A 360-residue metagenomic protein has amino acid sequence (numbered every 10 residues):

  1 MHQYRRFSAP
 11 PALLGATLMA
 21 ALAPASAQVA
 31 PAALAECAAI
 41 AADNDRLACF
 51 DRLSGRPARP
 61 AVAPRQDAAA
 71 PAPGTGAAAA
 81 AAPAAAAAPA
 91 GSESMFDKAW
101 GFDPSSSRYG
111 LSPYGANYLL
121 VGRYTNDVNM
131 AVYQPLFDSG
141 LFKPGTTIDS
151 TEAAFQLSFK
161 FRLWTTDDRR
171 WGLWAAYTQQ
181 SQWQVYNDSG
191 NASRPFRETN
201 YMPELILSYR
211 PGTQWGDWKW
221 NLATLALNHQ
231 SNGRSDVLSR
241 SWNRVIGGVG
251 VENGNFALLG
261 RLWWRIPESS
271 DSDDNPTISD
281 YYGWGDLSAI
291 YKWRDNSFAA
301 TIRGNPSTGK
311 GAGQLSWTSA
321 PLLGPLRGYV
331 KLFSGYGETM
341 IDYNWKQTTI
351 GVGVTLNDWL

Functional and structural regions predicted by a protein language model:
M1-F7: N-terminal secretory signal peptides that target proteins for export/translocation
P10-A21: Bacterial N-terminal signal peptides
L22-S26: N-terminal signal peptide c-region/cleavage motif recognized by signal peptidases
A27-A63: Alpha-helical, heptad-rich or low-complexity scaffold/stalk segments that mediate oligomerization or tethering
R59-D188, A192-P195, T199-P203: Outer-membrane beta-barrel initiation region
A131-F142, D149-S150, W164-Y291, I302 (+3 more regions): Outer-membrane pore/translocation modules
G285-T339, D358: Long, repeat-rich segments with strong aromatic
V330, Q347-L360: Outer-membrane beta-barrel "beta-signal"
